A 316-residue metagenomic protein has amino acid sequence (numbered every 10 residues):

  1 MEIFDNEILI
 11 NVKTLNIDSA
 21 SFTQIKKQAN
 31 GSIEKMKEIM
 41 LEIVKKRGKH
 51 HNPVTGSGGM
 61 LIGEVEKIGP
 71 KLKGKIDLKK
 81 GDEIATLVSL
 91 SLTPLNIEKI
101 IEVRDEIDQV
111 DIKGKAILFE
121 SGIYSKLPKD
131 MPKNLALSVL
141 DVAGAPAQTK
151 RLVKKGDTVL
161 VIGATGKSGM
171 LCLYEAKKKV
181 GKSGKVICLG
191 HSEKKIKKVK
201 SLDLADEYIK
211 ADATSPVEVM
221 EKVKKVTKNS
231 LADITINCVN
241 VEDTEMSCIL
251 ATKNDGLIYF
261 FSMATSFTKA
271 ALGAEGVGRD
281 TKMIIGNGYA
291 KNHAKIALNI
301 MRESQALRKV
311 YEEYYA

Functional and structural regions predicted by a protein language model:
E2-N16, A29-L90: Glycine-rich beta-strand-centered segment in the early N-terminal region that forms part of a ligand/cofactor-binding
G59, I84-G156: NAD(P)H dinucleotide-binding glycine-rich loop of Rossmann-like/cofactor-binding domains, especially the beta1-alpha1
G69, V88-S89, P94, G163 (+2 more regions): Conserved "cap/hinge" positions at secondary-structure junctions
D82-A85, V159, I258: Generic structural signal for buried aliphatic residues
M131-K210: Mid-domain Rossmann-like dinucleotide-binding core that forms the NAD(H)/NADP(H) cofactor-binding site
P216-S230: Short amphipathic alpha-helix with an adjacent loop that forms part of the alpha/beta core around
N229, N299-A316: C-terminal capping/lid region of NAD(P)-dependent oxidoreductase domains
V239-S304: Glycine-rich phosphate-binding loop and adjacent beta-alpha segment of Rossmann(oid) nucleotide-cofactor-binding
